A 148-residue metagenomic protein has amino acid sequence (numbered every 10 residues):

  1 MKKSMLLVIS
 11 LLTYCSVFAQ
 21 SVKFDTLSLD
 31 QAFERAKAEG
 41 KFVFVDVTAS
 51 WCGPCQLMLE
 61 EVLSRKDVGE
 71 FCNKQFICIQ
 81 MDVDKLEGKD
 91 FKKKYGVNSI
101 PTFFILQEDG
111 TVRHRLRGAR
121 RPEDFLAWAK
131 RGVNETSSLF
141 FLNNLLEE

Functional and structural regions predicted by a protein language model:
M1-V22: Bacterial Sec-dependent N-terminal signal peptides
V22-L27, R65-E87, I105: Thiol-based oxidoreductase modules, predominantly thioredoxin-like and allied folds used for disulfide exchange
D25-F42, C72: A short beta-strand-turn-helix
E39-V43, K74-I77, Q107-T111: Loop/turn elements at helix/coil->beta-strand transitions in domains of secreted/extracellular proteins
G40-V43, V47-W51, S99: Short pre-active-site segment immediately N-terminal to redox-active cysteine/selenocysteine motifs in thiol-based
V47-L63: Conserved redox-active cysteine motifs that mediate thiol-disulfide chemistry, especially di-cysteine Cys-X(1-2)-Cys
N98-S138: Non-catalytic, surface beta->alpha helical segment in thiol-disulfide oxidoreductase systems
F141-E148: Oxidative protein folding and maturation machinery
